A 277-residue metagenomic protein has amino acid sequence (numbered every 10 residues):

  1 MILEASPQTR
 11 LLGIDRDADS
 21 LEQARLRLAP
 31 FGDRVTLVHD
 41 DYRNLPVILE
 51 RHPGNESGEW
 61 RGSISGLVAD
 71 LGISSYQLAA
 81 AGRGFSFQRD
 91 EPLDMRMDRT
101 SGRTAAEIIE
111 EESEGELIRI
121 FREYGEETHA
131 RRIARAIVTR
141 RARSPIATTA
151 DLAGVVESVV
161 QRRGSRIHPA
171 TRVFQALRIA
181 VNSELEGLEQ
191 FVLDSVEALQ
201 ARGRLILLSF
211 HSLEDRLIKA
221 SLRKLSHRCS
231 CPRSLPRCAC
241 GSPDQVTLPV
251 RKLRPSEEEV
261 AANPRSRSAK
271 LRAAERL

Functional and structural regions predicted by a protein language model:
M1-L277: S-adenosyl-L-methionine-dependent methyltransferase catalytic core, i.e., the SAM/SAH-binding region
